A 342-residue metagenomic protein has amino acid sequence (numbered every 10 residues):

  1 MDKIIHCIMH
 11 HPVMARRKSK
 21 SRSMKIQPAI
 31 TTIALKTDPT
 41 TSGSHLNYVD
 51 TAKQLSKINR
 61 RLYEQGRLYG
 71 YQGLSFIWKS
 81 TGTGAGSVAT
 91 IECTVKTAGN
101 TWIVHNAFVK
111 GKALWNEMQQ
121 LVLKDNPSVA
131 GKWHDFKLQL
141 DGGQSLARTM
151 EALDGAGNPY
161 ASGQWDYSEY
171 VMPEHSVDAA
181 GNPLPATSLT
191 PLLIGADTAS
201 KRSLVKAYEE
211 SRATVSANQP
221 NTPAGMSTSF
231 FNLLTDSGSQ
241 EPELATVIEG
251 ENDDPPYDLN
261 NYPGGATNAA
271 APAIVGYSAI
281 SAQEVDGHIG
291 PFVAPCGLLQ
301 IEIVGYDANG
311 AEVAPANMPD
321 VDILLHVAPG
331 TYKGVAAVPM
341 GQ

Functional and structural regions predicted by a protein language model:
D2, I8-N59, A336-G341: N-terminal leader/pro-regions and domain N-caps
S56-R61, W78-T83: Short amphipathic, basic-aromatic surface patches that mediate peripheral association with negatively charged
Y63-G70, S87, V293: Solvent-exposed loop and beta-edge segments used for protein-protein assembly and interaction
G66, G82-N106, V304-Q342: C-terminal interaction-tip segments
G66-G82: A short beta-strand element within beta-rich, extracytoplasmic domains of secreted/secretory-pathway proteins
K110-D253: Low-complexity, serine/threonine/proline-enriched polar segments
N232-A294: Intrinsically disordered, low-complexity segments enriched in Gly and acidic/Ser/Thr residues that form flexible
V293-A308: Short, hydrophobic/proline-enriched secondary-structure or compact coil segments at domain edges
